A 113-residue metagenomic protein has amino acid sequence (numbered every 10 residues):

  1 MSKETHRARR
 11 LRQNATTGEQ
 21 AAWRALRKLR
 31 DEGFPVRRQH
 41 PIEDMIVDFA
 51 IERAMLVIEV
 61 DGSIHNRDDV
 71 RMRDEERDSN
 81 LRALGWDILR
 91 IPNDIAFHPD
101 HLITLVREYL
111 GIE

Functional and structural regions predicted by a protein language model:
M1-P35, A83, G111-E113: Solvent-exposed, charged helical/coil patches that constitute nucleic-acid or partner-interaction surfaces
L11-T16, E43-I112: Basic, amphipathic alpha-helical patches used to engage nucleic acids or provide basic targeting signals, exemplified
E32-F34, R38, E43-V47: Short beta-strand or tight-loop elements that sit immediately N-terminal to catalytic metal-binding acidic residues
